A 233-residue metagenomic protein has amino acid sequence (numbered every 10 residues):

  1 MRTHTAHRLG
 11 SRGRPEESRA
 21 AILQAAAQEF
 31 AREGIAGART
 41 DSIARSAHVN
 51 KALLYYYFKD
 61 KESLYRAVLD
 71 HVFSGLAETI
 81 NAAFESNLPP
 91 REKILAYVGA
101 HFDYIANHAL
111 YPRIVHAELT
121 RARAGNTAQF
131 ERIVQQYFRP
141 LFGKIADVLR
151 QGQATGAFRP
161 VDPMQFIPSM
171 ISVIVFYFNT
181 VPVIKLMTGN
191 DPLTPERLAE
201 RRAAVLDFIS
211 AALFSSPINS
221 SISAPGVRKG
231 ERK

Functional and structural regions predicted by a protein language model:
M1-H7, A100-D103, R139-T155, R159 (+1 more regions): C-terminal peripheral helix-coil segments that are non-catalytic and often amphipathic
R2, A21, E29-S63, A67: Helix-turn-helix
S18-A26, I43, V68-V72, L76 (+1 more regions): Generic hydrophobic, amphipathic alpha-helix propensity
I22-F30, H101, I209: Short hydrophobic clusters on alpha-helical segments that form packing/core surfaces in small helical domains
V68-A96, F130, V148-R150: Amphipathic alpha-helical linker/stalk segments
F73, P89, Y111-I114, R123 (+1 more regions): Anionic, Ser/Thr-rich low-complexity intrinsically disordered regions
N81-R113, P163-I167, A199-R202, F214: Hydrophobic alpha-helical connector segments
K93, N107-R132, V181-T188: Amphipathic alpha-helical segments used for helix-helix packing
